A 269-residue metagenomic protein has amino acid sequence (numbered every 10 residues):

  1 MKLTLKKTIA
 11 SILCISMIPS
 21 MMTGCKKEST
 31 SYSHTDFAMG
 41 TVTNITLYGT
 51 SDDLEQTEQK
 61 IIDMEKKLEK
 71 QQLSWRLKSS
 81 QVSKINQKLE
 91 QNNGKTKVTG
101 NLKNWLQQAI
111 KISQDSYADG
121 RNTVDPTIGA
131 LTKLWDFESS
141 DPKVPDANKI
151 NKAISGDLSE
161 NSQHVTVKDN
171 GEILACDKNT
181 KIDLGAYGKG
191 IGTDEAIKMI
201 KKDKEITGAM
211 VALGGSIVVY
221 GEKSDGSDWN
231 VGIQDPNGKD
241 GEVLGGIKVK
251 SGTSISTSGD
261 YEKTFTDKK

Functional and structural regions predicted by a protein language model:
K2-K269: Mature catalytic core of soluble alpha/beta enzymes
